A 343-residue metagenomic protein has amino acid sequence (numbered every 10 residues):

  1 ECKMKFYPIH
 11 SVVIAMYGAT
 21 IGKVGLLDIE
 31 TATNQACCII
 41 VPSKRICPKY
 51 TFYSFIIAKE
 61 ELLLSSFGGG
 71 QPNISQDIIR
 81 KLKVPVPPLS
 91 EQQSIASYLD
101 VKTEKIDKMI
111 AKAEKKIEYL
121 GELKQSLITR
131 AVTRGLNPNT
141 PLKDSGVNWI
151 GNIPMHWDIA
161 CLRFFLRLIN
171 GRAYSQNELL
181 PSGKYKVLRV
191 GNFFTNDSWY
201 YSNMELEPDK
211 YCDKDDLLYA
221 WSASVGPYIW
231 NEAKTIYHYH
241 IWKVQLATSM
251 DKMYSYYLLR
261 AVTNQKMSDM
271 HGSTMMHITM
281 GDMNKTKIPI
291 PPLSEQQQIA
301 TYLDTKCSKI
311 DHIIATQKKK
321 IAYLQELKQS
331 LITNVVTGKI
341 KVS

Functional and structural regions predicted by a protein language model:
E1-I9, D28, G146, A160-N177 (+2 more regions): Sequence-specific dsDNA recognition surfaces
I14-A15, Y219-A220: A generic structural signal for residues embedded in beta-strands
Y17-K23, I29-C38, S54-S90, H238-W242 (+1 more regions): Glycine-anchored helix-breaking recognition loops at helix->coil/strand junctions
A19-G22, A223-P227: Short, charged beta-turn/beta-strand-edge "cap" motif at the junction between a beta-strand and an adjacent loop
R45-Y50, S249-Y254: Short, conserved charged micro-motifs
G68, P141-S145, S175-G183, G272: Short coil/turn segments at secondary-structure boundaries
K81, P85, L89, Q93 (+4 more regions): Non-catalytic DNA-recognition/assembly elements of restriction-modification systems
V86-T140, P289-S343: Amphipathic alpha-helical coiled-coil/heptad-repeat segments
